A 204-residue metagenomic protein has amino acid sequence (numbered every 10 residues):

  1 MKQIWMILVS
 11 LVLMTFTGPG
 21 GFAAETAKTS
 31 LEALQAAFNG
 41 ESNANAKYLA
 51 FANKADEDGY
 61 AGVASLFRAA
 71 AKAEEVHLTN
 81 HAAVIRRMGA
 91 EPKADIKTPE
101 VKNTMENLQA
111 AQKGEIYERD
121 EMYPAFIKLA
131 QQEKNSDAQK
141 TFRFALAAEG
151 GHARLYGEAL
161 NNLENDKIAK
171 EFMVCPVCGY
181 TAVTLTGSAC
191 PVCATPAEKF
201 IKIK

Functional and structural regions predicted by a protein language model:
M1-I4: Positively charged n-region of N-terminal signal peptides that target proteins for export
I7-T17: Bacterial N-terminal signal peptides
F22-K204: Non-heme di-metal
